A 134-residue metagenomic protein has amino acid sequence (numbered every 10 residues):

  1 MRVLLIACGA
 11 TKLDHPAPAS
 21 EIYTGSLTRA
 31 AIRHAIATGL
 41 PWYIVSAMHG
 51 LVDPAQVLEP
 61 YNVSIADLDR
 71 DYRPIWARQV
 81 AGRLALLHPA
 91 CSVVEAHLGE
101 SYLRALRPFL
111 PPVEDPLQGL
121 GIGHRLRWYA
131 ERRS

Functional and structural regions predicted by a protein language model:
M1-S134: Peripheral peptide segments
